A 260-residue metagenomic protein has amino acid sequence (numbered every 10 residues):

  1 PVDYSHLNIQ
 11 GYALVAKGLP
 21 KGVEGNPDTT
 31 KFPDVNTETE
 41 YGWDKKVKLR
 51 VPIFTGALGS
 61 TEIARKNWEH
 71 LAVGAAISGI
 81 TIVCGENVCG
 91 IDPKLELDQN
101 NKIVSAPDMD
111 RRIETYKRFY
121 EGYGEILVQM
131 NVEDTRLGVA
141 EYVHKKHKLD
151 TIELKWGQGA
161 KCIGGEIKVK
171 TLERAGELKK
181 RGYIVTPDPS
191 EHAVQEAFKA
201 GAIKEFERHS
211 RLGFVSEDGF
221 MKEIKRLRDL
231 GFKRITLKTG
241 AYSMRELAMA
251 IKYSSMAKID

Functional and structural regions predicted by a protein language model:
P1-I53, I63-I77, T81, P93-Y123 (+1 more regions): Conserved, well-structured core domains of diverse proteins
V51-F54, E121-G124, L227-I235: Short, surface-exposed connector motifs at secondary-structure boundaries
I53-K66, Q129-T135, E205-D218, K238-S243: Active-site mouth loops of central-metabolism enzymes
G56, V83-G85, L127-N131, E153-G157 (+1 more regions): A cross-family glycoside hydrolase active-site/sugar-binding cleft signature
E62, C89-I91, T135, G159-I163 (+1 more regions): Conserved radical SAM core fold
T81-E86, G90, D260: Short hydrophobic alpha-helical runs that function as membrane-insertion/retention elements
R112-I113, T135-G138, R245-L247: N-terminal active-site wall of soluble small-molecule enzyme domains
Q195-D260: Glycine-rich phosphate/ribose-binding loops and adjacent secondary-structure elements that form binding surfaces
